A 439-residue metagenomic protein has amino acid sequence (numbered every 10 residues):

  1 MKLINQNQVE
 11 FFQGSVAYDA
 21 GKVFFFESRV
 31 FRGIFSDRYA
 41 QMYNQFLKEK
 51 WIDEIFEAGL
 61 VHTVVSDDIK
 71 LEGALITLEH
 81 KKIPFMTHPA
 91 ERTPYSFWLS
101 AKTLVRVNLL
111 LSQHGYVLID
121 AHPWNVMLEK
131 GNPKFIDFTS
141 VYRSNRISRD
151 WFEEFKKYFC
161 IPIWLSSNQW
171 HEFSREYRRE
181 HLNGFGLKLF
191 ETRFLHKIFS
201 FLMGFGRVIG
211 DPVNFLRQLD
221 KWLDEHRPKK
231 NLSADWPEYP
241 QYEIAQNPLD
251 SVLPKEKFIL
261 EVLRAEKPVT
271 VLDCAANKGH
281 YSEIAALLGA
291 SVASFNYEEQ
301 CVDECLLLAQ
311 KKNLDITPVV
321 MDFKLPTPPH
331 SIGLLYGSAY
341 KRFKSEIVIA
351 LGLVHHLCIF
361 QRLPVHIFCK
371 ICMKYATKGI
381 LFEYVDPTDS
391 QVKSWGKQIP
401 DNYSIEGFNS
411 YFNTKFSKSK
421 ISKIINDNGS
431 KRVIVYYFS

Functional and structural regions predicted by a protein language model:
M1-I119, E129, P162, S166-F190: Conserved ATP-binding subdomain of kinase catalytic cores across diverse folds
V117, H122-N168: Catalytic activation segment of kinase domains across protein kinase-like and atypical kinase folds
P268-N277: Conserved class I S-adenosyl-L-methionine
K278-A290: Conserved SAM-binding loop of SAM-dependent methyltransferases across substrates and taxa, primarily the Class I
S291-N296: Conserved SAM-binding motif I beta-strand of class I
L306-R342: S-adenosyl-L-methionine
L357-I371: A short, conserved alpha-helix within the catalytic core of class I
K374-D386: Conserved beta-strand signature within the Rossmann-like core of class I S-adenosyl-L-methionine
